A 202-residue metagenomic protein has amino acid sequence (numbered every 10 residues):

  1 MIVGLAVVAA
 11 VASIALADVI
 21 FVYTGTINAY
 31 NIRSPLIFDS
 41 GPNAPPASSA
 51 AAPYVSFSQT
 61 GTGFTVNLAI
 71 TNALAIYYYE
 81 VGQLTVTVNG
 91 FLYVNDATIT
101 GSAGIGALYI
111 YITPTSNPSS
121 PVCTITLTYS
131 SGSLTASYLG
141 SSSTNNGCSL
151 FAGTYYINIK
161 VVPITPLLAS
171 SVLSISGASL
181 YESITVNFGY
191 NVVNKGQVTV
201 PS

Functional and structural regions predicted by a protein language model:
M1-T62: Short, polar/proline-rich extracytoplasmic segments that appear immediately after membrane translocation
A17, V81-L84, E182-F188: Buried hydrophobic-core signal for structured, non-transmembrane domains
F64-N89: Short beta-strand elements of extracellular/lumenal beta-sandwich folds
V88-G101: Short, hydrophobic/aromatic beta-strand segments
A103-N117: Short, surface-exposed beta-strand/strand-loop-strand elements in extracellular ectodomains
S120-N146: Surface-exposed intrinsically disordered loops and tails
G140-S202: C-terminal, structured domain-capping segment
